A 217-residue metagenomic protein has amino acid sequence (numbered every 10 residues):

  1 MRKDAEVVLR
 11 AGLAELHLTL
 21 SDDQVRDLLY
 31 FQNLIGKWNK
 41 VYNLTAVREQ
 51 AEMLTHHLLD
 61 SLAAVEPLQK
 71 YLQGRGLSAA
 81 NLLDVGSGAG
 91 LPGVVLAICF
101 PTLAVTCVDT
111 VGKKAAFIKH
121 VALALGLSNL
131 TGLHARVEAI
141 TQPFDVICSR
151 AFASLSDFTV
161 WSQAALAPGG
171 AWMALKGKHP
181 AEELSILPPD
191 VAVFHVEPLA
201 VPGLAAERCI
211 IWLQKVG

Functional and structural regions predicted by a protein language model:
M1-L77, K113-A116, H120-S128: Class I SAM-dependent transferase core
I35, L96, L175-K176, L213: Residue-level signal for inorganic ion chemistry
L59-S149, T159-V160: Conserved SAM/SAH cofactor-binding pocket of Class I
L103-T106, H179-G217: Active-site capping/gating segments
L130, G170, F194: Short, conserved active-site loop motifs that form the nucleotide-linked donor/cofactor pocket
V137, F152, V201: Hydrophobic pocket-lining residues within nucleotide cofactor-binding pockets
T159-G169: A short glycine-rich, Lys/Arg-flanked "PGG" loop and its adjoining helix->strand segment in the class I
G169-H179: Conserved beta-strand signature within the Rossmann-like core of class I S-adenosyl-L-methionine
